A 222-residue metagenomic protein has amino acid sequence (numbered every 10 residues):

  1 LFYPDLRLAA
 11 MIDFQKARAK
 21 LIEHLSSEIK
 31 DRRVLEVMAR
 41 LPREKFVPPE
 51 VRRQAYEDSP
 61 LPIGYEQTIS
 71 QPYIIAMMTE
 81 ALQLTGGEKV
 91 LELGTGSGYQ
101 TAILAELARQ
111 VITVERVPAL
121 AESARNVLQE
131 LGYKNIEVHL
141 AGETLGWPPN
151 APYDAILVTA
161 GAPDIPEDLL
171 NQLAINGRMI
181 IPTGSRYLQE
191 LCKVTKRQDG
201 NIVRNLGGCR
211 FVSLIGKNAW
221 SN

Functional and structural regions predicted by a protein language model:
F2, L8-E50: N-terminal auxiliary segments of SAM/dcSAM-dependent transferases
A19-E23, E57-D58, I69-E88: Conserved alpha-helix/loop element of class I SAM-dependent methyltransferases that forms part of the SAM/SAH-binding
E50-P60: Short, surface-exposed glycine/acidic/tryptophan-bearing loops
Q83-I202: Conserved nucleotide-cofactor-binding alpha/beta core module
L191-N222: Substrate-binding/catalytic lobe of Class I Rossmann-like enzymes that use SAM or dcSAM, i.e., the mid-to-C-terminal
